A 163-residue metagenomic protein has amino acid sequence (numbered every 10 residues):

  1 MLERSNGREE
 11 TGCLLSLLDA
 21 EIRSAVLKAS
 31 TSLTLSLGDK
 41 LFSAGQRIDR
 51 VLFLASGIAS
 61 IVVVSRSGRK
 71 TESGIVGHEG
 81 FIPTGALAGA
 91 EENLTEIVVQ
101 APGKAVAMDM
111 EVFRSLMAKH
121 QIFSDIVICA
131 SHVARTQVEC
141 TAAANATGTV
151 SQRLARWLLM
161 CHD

Functional and structural regions predicted by a protein language model:
M1-L37, F81, A86-A88: Cyclic nucleotide-binding regulatory module and flanking cytosolic helices
E10, L18, D49, T71 (+2 more regions): A generic structural signal for residues located within well-ordered alpha-helices of large catalytic or ligand-binding
L14, D39-P102: Cyclic nucleotide-binding regulatory domains
E21, I48, Q100, N145 (+2 more regions): Residue-level signal for short amphipathic helical patches enriched in basic/charged and nearby hydrophobic residues
V106: Conserved active-site beta-strand element of glycosyltransferases/polysaccharide synthases
M117-D163: Polybasic "coupling" helices that flank or enter modular domains
